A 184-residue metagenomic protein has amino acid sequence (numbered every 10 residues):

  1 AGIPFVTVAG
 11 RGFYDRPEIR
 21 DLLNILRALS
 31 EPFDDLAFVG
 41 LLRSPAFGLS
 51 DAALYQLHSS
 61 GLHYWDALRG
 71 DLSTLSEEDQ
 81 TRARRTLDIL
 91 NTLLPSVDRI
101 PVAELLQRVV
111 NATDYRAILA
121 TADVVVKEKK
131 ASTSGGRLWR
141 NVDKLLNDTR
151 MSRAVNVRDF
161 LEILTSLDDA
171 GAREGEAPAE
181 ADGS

Functional and structural regions predicted by a protein language model:
A1-F47, D51-Q56, D66-R69, T74 (+5 more regions): Conserved motor-region signature of P-loop NTPase helicases/translocases
L57, G61: AAA+ P-loop ATPase catalytic core
